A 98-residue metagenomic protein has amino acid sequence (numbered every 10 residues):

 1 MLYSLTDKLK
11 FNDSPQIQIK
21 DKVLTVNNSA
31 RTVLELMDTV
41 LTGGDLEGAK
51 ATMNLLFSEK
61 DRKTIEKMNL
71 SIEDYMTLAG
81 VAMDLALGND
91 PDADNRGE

Functional and structural regions predicted by a protein language model:
Y3-S4, L9-D13, K20-E98: Short, surface-exposed, charged amphipathic helix/loop patches that serve as local interaction elements
